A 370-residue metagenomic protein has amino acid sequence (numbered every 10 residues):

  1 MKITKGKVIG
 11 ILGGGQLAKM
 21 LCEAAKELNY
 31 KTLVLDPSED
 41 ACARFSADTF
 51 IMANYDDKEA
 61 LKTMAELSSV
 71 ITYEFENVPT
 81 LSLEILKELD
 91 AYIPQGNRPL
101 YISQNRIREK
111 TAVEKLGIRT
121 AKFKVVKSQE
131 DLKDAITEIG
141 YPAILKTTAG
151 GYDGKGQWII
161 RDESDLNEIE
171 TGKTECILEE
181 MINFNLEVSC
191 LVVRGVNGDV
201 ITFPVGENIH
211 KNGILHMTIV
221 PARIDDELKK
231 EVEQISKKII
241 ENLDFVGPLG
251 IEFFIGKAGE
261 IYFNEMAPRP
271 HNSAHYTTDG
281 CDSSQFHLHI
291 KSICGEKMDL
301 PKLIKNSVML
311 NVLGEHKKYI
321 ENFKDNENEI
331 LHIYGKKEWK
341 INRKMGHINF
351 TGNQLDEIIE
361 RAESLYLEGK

Functional and structural regions predicted by a protein language model:
M1-Q104, R108, E130: ATP-binding N-terminal substructure of ATP-dependent carboxylate-amine bond-forming enzymes
K5, K291-K370: Peripheral (often C-terminal) accessory segments that flank ATP-dependent C-N-forming ligase machineries
I102-S189, V193-N212, H216-I239: Active-site nucleotide/adenylate-binding loops and adjacent lid/helix of ATP-dependent enzymes
K122, P142-L145, E175-E179, L249-G250 (+2 more regions): A short linear hydrophobic-aromatic micro-motif
V192-V196, F253-K257, G335: Short, low-complexity Ser/Thr-rich regulatory SLiMs
I201, L249, I261-E265: Protein kinase-like catalytic core scaffold
E231-I251, K257, A267-E315: Active-site "cap" helix and flanking loop/linker of ATP-utilizing ligase/carboxylase catalytic domains
